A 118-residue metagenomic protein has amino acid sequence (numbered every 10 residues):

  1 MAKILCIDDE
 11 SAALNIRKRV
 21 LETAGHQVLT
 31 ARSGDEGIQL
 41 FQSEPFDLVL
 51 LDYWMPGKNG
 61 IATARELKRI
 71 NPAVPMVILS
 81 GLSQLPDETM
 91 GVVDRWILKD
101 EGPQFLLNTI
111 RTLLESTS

Functional and structural regions predicted by a protein language model:
A2-A12, R17-L21, V49: Conserved acidic segment of CheY-like receiver
T30-Q39, G60: Helix N-cap/capping motif at the beta->alpha junctions
Q39, I61-P72: Short amphipathic alpha-helix used as the core "switch/output" element in two-component signaling
P45-D47, N71-P75: His-Asp phosphorelay/catalytic-motif detector in bacterial-type signaling
D52: Active-site residues of response regulator receiver
M55: Receiver (REC) domain active-site loop signature in two-component systems and cognate sites in sensor histidine kinases
E101-L114: C-terminal output helix
